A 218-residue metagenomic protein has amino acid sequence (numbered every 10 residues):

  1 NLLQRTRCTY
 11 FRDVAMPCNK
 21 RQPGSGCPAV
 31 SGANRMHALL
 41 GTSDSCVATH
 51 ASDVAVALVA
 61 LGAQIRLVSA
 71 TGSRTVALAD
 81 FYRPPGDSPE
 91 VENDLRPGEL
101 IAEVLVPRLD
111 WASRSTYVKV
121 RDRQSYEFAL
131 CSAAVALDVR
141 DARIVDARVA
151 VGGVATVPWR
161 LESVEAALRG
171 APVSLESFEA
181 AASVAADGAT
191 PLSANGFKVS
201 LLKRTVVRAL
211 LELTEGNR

Functional and structural regions predicted by a protein language model:
N1-R218: C-terminal structural segment of proteins
